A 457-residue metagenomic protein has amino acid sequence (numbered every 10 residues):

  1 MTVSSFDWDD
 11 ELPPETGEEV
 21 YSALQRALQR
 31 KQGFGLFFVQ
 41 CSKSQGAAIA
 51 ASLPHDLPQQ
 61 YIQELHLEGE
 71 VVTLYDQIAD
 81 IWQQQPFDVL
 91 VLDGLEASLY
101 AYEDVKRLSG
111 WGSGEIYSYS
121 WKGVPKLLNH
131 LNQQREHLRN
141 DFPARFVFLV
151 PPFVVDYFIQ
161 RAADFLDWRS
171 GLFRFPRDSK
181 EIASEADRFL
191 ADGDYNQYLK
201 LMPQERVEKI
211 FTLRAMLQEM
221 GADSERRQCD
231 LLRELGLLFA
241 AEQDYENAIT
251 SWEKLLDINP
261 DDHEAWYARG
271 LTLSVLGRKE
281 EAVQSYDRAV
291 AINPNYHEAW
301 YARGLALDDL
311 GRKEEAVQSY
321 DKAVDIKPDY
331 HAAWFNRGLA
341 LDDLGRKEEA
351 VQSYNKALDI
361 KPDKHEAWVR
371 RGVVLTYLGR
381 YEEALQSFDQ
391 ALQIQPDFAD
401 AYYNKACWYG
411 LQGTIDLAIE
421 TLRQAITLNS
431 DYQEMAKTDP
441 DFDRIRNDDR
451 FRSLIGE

Functional and structural regions predicted by a protein language model:
E18-K31, V39-K180: ATP/nucleotide-binding catalytic cores
D230-A241, E264-V275, E298-D309, A332-D343 (+4 more regions): Conserved alpha-helical positions within TPR/SEL1-like repeat arrays
L255, A289, A323, A357 (+2 more regions): Canonical positions in the second alpha-helix
A367-R370, T376-R452, G456-E457: Alpha-helical protein-protein interaction modules
